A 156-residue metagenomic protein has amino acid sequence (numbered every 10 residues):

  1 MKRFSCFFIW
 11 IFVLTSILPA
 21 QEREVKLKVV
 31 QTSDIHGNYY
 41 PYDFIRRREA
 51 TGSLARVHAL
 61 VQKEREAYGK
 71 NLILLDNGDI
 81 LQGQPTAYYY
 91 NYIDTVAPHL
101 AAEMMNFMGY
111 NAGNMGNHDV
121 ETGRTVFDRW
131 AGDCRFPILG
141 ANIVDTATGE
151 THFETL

Functional and structural regions predicted by a protein language model:
M1-R23: Bacterial Sec-dependent N-terminal signal peptides
A20-L156: Acidic, metal/ion-coordinating pockets
